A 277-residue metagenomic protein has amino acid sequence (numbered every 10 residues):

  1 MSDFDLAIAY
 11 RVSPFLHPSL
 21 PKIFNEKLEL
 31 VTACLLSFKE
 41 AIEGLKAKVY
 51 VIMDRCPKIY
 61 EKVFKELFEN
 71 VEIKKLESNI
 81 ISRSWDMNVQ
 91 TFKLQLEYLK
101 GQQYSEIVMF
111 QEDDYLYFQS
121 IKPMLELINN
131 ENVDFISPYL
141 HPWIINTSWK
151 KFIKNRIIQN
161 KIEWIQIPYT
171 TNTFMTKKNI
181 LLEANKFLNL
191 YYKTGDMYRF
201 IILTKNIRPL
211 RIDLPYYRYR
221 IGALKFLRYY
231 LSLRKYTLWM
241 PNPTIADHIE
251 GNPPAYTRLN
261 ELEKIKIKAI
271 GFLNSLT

Functional and structural regions predicted by a protein language model:
M1-S37: N-proximal low-complexity "stem/linker" segments adjacent to membrane-targeting elements
S2, N185-T277: C-terminal catalytic/acceptor-binding lobe
L6, A41-Y50, E106: Short loop->beta transition adjacent to catalytic acidic/histidine clusters or analogous donor-positioning motifs
F24-F38, Q90-K93, S120-M124, T194-N206 (+1 more regions): Well-ordered, non-membrane alpha-helical segments in soluble/globular domains
A47-C56, S78: Short beta-strand/loop segment that forms part of the nucleotide-sugar
P57-Y104: Active-site-proximal specificity loops/subdomain of glycosyltransferases
S105-D114: Short beta-strand-to-loop acidic/aromatic patch adjacent to the donor-nucleotide binding site
F118-N189: Conserved catalytic core of nucleotide-sugar-dependent glycosyltransferases
